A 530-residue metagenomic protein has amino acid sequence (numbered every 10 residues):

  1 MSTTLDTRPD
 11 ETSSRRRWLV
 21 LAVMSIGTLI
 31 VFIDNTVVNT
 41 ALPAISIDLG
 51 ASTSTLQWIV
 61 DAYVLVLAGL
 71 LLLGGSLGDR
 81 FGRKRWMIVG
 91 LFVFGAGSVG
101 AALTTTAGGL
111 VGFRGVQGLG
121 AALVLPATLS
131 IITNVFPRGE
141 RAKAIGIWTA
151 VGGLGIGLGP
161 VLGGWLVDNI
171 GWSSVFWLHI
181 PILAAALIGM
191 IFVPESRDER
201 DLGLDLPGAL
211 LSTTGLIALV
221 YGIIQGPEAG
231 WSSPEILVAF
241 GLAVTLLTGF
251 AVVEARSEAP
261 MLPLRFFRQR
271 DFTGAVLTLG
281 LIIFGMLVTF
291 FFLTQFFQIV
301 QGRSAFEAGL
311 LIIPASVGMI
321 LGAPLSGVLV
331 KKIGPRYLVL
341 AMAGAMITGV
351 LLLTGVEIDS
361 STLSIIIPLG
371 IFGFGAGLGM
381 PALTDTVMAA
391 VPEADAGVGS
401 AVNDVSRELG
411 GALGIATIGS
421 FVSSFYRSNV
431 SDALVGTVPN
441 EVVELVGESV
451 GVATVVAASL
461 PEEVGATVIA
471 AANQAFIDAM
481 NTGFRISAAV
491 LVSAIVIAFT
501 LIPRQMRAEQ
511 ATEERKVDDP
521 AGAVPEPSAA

Functional and structural regions predicted by a protein language model:
S2-T28, F32, F192, D271 (+1 more regions): Transmembrane-helix exit segments and adjacent C-terminal regions of multi-pass membrane proteins
R17-L67, G171, L178-H179, P207-A209 (+3 more regions): Transmembrane core module of solute transporters
L29, D61, L65, F92 (+7 more regions): Transmembrane alpha-helical cores of Major Facilitator Superfamily
I45-S46, L77-G78, W165-I170, I223 (+4 more regions): Interfacial helix-cap and linker-helix signal at transmembrane-aqueous boundaries of multi-pass secondary transporters
L71-G208, P234-L237, V317, D359 (+1 more regions): Helix-loop-helix hairpins in multi-pass membrane proteins, especially solute transporters
G82-L91, T105-G108, A127-T128, F136-K143 (+4 more regions): C-terminal module of multi-pass small-molecule transporters
V93-G100, I182-G189, T245-G249, L321 (+2 more regions): Transmembrane-helix signature of multi-pass solute transporters
I180-D198, G215-I224, A243-R256, I497-I502: C-terminal membrane-cytosol helix-exit motif in multi-pass small-molecule transporters
